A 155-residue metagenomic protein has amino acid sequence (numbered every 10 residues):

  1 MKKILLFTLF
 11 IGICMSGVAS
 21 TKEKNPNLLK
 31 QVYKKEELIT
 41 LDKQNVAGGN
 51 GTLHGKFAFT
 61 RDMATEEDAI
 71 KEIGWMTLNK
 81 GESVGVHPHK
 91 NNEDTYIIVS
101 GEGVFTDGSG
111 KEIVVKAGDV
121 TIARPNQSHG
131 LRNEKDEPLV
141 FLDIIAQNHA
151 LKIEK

Functional and structural regions predicted by a protein language model:
I4-I13: Sec-dependent N-terminal signal peptides
V18-I70, K152-K155: A short, N-terminal "cap"/entry segment at the start of jelly-roll beta-barrel domains of the cupin/DSBH fold
F57-D62, G74-H89, P125: Conserved short histidine dyad/triad with adjacent acidic residue
E66-D68, V84-H89, D107, R132-N133: Short histidine-centered beta-strand/loop micro-motifs that create catalytic or ligand/metal-coordination sites
W75-N79, P88-F105: Short, conserved beta-strand element in jelly-roll/cupin
G110-P125: Short acidic-glycine-tyrosine-enriched beta hairpin
P125-L151: Ligand-binding loop in jelly-roll beta-barrel domains
